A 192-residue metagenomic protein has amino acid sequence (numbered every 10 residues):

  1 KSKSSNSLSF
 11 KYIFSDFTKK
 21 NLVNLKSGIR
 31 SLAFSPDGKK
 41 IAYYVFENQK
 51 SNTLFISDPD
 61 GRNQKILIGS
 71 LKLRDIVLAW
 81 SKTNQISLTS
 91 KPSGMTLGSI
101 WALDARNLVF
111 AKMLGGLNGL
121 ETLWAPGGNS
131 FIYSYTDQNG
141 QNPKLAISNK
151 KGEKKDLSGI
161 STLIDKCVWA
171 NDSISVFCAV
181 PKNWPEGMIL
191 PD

Functional and structural regions predicted by a protein language model:
K1, K26-Y44, Q64-T89, F110-S134 (+1 more regions): Conserved beta-propeller blade repeats
K1-K19: Post-signal peptide N-terminal segment of secreted/secretory-pathway proteins
S2-S4, K91, A179-D192: Short, conserved, GDST-rich strand-edge loop motifs in beta-rich repeat architectures
N6-Y12, N52-L54, G98-I100, G140-L145: Repetitive beta-architecture junctions, highlighting loop-to-beta-strand starts across blade-like repeats
I13-T18, D58-R62, L103-L108, S148-G152: Short loop/turn segments that connect beta-strands within beta-propeller blades
T18-N21, K155-L157: Aromatic (tryptophan-biased) beta-strands that constitute blades/sheets of beta-rich domains
I132-Y135, P143-I147: Alpha-helical transmembrane segments and terminal signal-anchor/GPI-anchor hydrophobic tails, characterized by long
